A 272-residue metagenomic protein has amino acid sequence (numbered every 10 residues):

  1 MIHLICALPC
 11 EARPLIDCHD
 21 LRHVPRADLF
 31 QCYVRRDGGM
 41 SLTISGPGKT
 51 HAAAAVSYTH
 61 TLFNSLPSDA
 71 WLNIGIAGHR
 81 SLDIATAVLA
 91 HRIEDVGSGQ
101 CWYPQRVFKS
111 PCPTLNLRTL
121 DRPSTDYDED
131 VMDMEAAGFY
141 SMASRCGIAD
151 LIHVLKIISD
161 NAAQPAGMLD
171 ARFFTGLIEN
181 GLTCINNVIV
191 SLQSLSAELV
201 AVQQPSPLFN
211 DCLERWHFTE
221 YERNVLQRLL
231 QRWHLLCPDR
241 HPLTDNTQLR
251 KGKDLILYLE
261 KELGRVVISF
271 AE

Functional and structural regions predicted by a protein language model:
M1-H3, M40: Extreme N-terminal starter segment of soluble prokaryotic enzymes
H3-I5, L72: Conserved beta-strand elements of the Class I
C6-L8, G46: Structural motif
L8-P9, A136: Helix N-cap/beta->alpha junction signal
C10-L15, H51: Short N-terminal binding/cap micro-motifs at the start of the first secondary-structure element
D17-R26: Short glycine-aromatic motifs
R26-E272: Glycine-rich phosphate- or other oxyanion-binding loops that anchor nucleotides, phosphorylated ligands
